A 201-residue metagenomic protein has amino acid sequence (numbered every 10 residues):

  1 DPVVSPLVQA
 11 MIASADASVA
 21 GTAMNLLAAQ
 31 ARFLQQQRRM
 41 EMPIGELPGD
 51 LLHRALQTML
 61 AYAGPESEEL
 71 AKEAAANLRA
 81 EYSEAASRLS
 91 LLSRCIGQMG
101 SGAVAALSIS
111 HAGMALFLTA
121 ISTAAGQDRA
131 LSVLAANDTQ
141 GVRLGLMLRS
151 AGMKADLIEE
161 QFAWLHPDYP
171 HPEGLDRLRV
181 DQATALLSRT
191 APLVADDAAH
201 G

Functional and structural regions predicted by a protein language model:
D1-G201: Alpha-helical scaffold segments
